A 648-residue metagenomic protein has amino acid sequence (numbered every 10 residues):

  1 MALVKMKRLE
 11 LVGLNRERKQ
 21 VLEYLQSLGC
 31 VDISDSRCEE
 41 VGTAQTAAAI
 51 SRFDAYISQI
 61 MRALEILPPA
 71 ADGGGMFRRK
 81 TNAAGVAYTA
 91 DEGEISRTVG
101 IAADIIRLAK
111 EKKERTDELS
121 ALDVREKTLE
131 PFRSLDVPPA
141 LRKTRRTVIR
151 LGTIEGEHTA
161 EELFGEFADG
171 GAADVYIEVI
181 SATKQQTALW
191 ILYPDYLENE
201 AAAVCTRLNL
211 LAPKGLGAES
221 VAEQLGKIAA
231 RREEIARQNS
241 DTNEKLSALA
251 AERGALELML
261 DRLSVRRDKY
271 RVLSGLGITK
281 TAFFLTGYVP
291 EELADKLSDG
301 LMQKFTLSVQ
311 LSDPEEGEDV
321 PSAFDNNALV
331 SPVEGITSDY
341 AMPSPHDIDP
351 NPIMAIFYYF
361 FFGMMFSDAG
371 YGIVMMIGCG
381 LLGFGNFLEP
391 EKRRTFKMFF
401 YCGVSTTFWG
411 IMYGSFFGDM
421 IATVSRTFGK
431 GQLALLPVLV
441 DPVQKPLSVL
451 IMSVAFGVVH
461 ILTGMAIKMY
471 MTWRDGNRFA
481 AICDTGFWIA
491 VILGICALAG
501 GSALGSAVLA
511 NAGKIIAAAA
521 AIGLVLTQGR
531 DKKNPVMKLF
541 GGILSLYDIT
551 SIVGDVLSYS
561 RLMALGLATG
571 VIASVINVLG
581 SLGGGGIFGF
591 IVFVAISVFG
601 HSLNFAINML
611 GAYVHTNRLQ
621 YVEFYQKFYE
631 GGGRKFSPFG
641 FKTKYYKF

Functional and structural regions predicted by a protein language model:
M1-M354, E389-F396: Long, charged N-terminal accessory/stalk domains
A2-R8, K19-L22, Q26-I33, D295-F648: Conserved, carboxylate-rich catalytic/transport cores that coordinate ions
